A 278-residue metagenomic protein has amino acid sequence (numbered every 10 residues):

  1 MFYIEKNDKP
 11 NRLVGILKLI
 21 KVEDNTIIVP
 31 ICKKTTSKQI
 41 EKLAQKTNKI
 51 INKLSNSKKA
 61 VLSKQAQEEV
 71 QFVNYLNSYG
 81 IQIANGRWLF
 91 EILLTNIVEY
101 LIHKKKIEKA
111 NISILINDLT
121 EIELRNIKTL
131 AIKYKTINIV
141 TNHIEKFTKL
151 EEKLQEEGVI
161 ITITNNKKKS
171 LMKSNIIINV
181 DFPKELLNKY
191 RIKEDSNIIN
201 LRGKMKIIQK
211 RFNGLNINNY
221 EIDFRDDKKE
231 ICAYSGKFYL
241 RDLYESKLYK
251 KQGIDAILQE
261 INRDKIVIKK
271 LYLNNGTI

Functional and structural regions predicted by a protein language model:
M1-E23: N-terminal basic/disordered segments at the start of proteins
S37-K53, T95-V98, E123-I127: Well-ordered, non-membrane alpha-helical segments in soluble/globular domains
K49-I92: Phosphate/diphosphate ligand-binding glycine-rich loop within oxidoreductases
A66-V73, E123-R125, I144-E151, E185-L187 (+1 more regions): Short, charged/polar "capping" segments at the starts of alpha-helices and the immediately preceding loops
F90-A110: Short internal alpha-helix immediately C-terminal to a glycine-rich phosphate-binding loop in Rossmann-like
K104-K168: Glycine-rich phosphate/diphosphate-binding loop of Rossmann-like nucleotide-binding domains
V159-R225: Rossmann-like adenosine-cofactor binding region
N197-I278: Adenosine-phosphate binding glycine-rich loop
